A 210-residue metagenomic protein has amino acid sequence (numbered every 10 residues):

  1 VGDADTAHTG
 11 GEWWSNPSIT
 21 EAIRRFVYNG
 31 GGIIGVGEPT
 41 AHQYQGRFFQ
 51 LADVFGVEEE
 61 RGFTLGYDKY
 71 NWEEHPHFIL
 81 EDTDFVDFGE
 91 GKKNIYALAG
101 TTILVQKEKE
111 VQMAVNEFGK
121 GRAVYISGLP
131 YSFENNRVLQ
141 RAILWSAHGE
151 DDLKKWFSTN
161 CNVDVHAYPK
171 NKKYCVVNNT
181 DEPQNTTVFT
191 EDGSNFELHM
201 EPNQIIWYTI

Functional and structural regions predicted by a protein language model:
V1-A7, N116-F118: Catalytic domains of carbohydrate-active enzymes that cleave complex glycans
G2, H75-H77, L129-S132: Alpha-helix initiation/capping motif
D5-G89: A glycine-rich, often tryptophan-bearing local segment used as a flexible ligand/cofactor-contacting loop or short
W14-I19, V105-Q106, E134, V138: Soluble or luminal CAZymes and related metallo-dependent hydrolases
N16, I23, G91-N94, A114 (+1 more regions): Short, flexible, glycine/charge-rich loop motifs used to bind or transfer phosphoryl groups or to couple energy/partner
R24-V27, G32-G35, Q50, F55-F63 (+2 more regions): Extracellular ligand-binding/catalytic regions of CAZymes and related secreted enzymes and adhesion modules
P76-G100, A142-E150: Short, basic/low-complexity N-terminal boundary segments at the transition from targeting/disordered tails
Y96-E110: Short, Gly/Ser/Thr-enriched beta-strand-loop segments that form substrate-interacting elements of hydrolase/peptidase
